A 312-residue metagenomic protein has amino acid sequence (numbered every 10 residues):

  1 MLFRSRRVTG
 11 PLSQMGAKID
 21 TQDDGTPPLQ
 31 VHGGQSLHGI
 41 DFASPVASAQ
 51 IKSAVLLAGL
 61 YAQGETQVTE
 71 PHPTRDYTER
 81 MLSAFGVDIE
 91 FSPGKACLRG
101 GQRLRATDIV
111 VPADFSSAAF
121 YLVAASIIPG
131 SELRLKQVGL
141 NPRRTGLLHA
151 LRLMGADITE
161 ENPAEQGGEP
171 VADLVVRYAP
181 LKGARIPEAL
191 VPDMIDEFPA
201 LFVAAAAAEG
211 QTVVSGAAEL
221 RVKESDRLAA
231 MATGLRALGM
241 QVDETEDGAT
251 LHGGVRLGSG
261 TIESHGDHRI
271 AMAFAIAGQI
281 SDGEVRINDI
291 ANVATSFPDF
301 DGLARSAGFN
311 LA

Functional and structural regions predicted by a protein language model:
M1-A312: Structural preference for solvent-exposed beta-strand-turn elements and adjacent flexible terminal/loop segments within
